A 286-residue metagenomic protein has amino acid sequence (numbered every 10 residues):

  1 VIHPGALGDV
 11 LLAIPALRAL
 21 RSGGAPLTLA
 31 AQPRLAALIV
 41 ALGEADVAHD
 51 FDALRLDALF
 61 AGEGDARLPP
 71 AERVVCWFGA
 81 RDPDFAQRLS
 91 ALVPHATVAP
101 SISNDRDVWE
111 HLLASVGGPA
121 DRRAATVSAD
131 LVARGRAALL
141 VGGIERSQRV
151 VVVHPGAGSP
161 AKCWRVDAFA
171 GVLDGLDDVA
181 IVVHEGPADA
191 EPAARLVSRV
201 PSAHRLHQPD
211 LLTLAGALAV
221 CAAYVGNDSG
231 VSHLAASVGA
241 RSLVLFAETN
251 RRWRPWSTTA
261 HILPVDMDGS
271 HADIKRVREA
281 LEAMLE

Functional and structural regions predicted by a protein language model:
V1-E286: Catalytic machinery of carbohydrate-active enzymes, primarily nucleotide-sugar-dependent glycosyltransferases
